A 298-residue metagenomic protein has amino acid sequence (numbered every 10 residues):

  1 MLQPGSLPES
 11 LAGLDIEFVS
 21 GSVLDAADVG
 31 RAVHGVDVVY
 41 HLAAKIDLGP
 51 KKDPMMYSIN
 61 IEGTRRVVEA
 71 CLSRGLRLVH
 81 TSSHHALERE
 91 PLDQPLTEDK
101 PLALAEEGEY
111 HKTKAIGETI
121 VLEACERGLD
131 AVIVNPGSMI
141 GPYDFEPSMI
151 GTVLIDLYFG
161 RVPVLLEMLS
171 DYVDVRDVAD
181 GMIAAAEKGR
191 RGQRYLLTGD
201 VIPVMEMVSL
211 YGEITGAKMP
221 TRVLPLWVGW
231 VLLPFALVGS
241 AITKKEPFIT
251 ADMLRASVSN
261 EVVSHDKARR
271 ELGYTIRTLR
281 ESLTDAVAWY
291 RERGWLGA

Functional and structural regions predicted by a protein language model:
G5-S10, I16-E62, A70: NAD(P)H-binding glycine-rich loop region in Rossmannoid oxidoreductase-like domains and their noncatalytic homologs
M55-I61, L96, E106-E118, S148-G151 (+1 more regions): Short-chain dehydrogenase/reductase
I59-Y110: Conserved Rossmann-fold NAD(P)-dependent oxidoreductase catalytic core, especially the SDR/UDP-sugar
S73, E107-V134: Active-site Tyr-X1-5-Lys
I116, M149, L165-A186, Q193: Substrate-positioning beta->alpha
R127-I133, G137-D171: NAD(P)-dependent short-chain dehydrogenase/reductase
G181-F248, H265, R270, T278-A298: Mid/C-terminal beta-alpha module of Rossmann-like enzyme folds, strongest in SDR-family dehydrogenases/epimerases
